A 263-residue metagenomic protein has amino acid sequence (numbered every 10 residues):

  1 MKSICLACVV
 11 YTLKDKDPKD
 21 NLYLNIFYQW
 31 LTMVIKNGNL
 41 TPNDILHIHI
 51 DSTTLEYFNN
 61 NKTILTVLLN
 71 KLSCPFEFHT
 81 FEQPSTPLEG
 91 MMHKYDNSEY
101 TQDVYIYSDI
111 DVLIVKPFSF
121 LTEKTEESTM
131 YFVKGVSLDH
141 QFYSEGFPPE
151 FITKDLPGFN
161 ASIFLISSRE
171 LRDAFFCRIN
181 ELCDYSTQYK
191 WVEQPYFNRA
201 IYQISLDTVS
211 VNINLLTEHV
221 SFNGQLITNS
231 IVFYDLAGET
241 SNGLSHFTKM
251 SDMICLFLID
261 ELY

Functional and structural regions predicted by a protein language model:
M1-Q83, G238-S241, I254-Y263: N-terminal anchoring/stem segment of glycosyltransferases
K16-F27, F58, P87, M91 (+4 more regions): Aromatic-acidic/polar surface patches that form glycan- and anion
N25-Y28, T32, D96, K190-R199: A structural signal for well-ordered alpha-helical segments within the folded catalytic domains of diverse enzymes
Y57-L69, M92-Y95, S221-T228: Charged, often glycine-rich, active-site loop that binds/positions anionic groups
E77-Q83, G90-F142: GT-A fold catalytic core of metal-dependent nucleotide-sugar glycosyltransferases, centered on the diacidic
L88, D139-E145, G243-S245: Short, charged, surface-exposed secondary-structure boundary motifs
V115-C183: Conserved catalytic core of nucleotide-sugar-dependent glycosyltransferases
L156-H246: Catalytic core and acceptor-binding pocket of nucleotide-sugar-dependent glycosyltransferases
